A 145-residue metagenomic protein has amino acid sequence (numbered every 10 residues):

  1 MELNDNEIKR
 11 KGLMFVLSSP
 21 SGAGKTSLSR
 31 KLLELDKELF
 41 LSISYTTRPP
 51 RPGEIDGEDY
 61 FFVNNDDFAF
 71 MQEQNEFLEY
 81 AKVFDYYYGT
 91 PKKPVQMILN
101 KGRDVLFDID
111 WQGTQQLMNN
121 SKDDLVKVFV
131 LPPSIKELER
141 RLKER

Functional and structural regions predicted by a protein language model:
M1-M14: Extreme N-terminal, non-catalytic leader segments that precede Walker-type/kinase nucleotide-binding cores
K11, P52-D56, L99, S121-D123: Short glycine-enriched loop/turn motifs at secondary-structure junctions
G12-V16, D104-L106: Residue-level preference for the first positions of well-ordered beta-strands
F15, S42, F61, V126-V128: Hydrophobic/aromatic beta-strand patches that form the interior of the parallel beta-sheet core in alpha/beta enzyme
S19, G24: Conserved glycine(s) of the Walker
S27-E76: N-terminal phosphate/diphosphate-binding loop that engages ATP/GTP or pyrophosphate donors across diverse enzyme folds
D67-E76, T90-R145: ATP-dependent NMP and nucleoside kinases share a basic, alpha-helical "lid"
F84-Y86: Conserved helicase motor
